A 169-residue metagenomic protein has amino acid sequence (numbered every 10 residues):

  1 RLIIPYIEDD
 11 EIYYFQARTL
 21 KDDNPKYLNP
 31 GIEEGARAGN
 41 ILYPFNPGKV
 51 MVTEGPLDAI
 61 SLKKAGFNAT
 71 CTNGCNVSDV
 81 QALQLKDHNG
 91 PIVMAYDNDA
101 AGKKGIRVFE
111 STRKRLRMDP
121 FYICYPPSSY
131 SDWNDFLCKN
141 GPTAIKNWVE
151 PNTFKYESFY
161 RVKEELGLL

Functional and structural regions predicted by a protein language model:
R1-N89: Phosphate-handling DNA/RNA-contact segment within nucleic-acid enzymes
D9, V50-V52, L83-K86, G90-A95 (+1 more regions): Replication-associated primase and helicase/ATPase modules
D58, A101, F136-K139: General alpha-helical segment detector with a strong preference for membrane-spanning helices and helix-boundary regions
S61-K64, K104, D132-W133: Phosphate- and divalent-cation-binding pockets in alpha/beta enzyme and binding domains that engage nucleotide-derived
C75-S78, Y96-R107: Acidic, metal-coordinating catalytic cores used for nucleic-acid/nucleotide bond scission and strand-transfer chemistry
